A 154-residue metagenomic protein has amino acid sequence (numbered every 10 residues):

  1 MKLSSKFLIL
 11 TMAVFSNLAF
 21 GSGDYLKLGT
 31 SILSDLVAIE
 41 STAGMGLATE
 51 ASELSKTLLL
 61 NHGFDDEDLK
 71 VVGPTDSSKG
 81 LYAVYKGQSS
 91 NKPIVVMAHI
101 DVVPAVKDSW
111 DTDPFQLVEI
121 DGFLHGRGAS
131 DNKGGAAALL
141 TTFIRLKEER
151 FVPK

Functional and structural regions predicted by a protein language model:
M1-L3: N-terminal secretory signal peptides that target proteins for export/translocation
K6-N17: Bacterial N-terminal signal peptides
S22-A129, A136, F143-K154: Acidic/His- and Gly-rich active-site-bordering loop/insert found across diverse amide/peptide-bond hydrolases
